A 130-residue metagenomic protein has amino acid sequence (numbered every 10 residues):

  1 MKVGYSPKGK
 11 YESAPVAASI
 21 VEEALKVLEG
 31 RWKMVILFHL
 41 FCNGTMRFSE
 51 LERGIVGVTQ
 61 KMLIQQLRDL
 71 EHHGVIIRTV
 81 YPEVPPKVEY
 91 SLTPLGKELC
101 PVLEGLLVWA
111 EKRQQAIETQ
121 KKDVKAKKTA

Functional and structural regions predicted by a protein language model:
M1-S19, H72, I77, P94-A130: C-terminal regulatory/oligomerization modules of transcriptional regulators
E12-P15, S19-M62, P82, E89 (+1 more regions): N-terminal helix-turn-helix DNA-binding core of bacterial DNA-binding proteins
I36, F48, T59, H72 (+3 more regions): Residues in flexible loops and secondary-structure boundaries
Q66: Residues within the DNA-recognition helix of helix-turn-helix
E71-S91: Beta-hairpin "wing" of winged helix-turn-helix
